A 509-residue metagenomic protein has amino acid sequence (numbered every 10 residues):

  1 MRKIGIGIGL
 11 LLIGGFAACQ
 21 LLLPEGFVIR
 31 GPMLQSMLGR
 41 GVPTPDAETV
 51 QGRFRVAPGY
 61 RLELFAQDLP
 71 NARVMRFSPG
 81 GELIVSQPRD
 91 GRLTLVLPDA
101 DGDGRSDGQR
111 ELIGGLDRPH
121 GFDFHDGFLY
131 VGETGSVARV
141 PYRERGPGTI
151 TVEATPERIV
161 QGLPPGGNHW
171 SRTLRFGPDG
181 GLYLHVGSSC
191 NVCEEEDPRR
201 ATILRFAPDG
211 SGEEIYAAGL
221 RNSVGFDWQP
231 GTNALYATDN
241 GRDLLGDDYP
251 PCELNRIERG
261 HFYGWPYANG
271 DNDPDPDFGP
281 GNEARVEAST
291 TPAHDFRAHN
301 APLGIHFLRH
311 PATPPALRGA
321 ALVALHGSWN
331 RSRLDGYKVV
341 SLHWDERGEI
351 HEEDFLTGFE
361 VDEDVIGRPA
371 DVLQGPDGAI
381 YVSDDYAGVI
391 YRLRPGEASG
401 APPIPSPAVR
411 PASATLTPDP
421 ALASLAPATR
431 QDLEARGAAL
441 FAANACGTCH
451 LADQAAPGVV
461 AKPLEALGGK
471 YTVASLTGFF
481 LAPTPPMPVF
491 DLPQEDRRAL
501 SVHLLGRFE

Functional and structural regions predicted by a protein language model:
L21-A57, S171, S188-N191, F206-S211 (+6 more regions): Beta-propeller domain segments
L64-L69, R110-L116, I159-G166, I215-G219 (+2 more regions): Surface loop/turn motifs at the tips and blade-to-blade linkers of beta-strand repeat domains
A66, L416-P418, L422, T429-A452: Sequence/structural segment immediately N-terminal to covalent heme-attachment motifs in c-type and related
M75, F122, L174, S223-F226 (+2 more regions): Hydrophobic core register within WD40 beta-propeller blades
E82-V85, F128-V131, L182-L184, L235-A237 (+2 more regions): Hydrophobic beta-strand segments that make up the repeating blades of beta-propeller and related beta-repeat
D107-Q109, R118, D123-H125, G135-G177 (+2 more regions): Asp-box/WD-like beta-propeller blade repeats and closely related beta-sheet repeat scaffolds
E111, A438, A442, T448-L481 (+1 more regions): Gly/Gly-Pro-rich "capping" loops immediately C-terminal to redox-active cysteine motifs in periplasmic/lumenal
I380, V389, P395-S399, D491-E509: C-terminal capping alpha-helices of c-type cytochrome domains
